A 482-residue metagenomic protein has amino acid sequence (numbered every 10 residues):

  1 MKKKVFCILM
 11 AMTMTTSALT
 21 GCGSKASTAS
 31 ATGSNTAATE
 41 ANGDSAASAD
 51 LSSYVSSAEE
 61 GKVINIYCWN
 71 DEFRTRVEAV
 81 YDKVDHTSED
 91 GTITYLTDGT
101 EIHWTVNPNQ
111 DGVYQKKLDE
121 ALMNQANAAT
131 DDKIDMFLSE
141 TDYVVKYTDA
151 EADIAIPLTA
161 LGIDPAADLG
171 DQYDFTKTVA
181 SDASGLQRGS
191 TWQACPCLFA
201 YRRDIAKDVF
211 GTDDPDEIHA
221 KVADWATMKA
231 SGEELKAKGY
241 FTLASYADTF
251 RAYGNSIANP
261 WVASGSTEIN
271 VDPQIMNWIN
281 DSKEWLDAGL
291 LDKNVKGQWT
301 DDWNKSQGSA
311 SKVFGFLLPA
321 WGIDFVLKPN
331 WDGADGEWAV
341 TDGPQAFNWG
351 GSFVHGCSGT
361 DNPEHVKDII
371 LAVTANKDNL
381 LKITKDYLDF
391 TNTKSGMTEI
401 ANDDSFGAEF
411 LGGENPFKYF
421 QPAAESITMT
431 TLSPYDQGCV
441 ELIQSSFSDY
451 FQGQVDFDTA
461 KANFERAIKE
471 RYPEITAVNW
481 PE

Functional and structural regions predicted by a protein language model:
C7-I8, C22-V145, H365, V455-E482: Conserved N-terminal structural module of periplasmic/extracytoplasmic solute-binding proteins
S17-G21: C-terminal motif of bacterial Sec signal peptides marking the signal peptidase cleavage site
E40-V55, G112, A126, T130 (+5 more regions): Hinge/lid segment of periplasmic solute-binding proteins
K62, D98, M123, G185 (+3 more regions): Extracytoplasmic/periplasmic substrate-recognition and gating elements
V113-K117, A121, Y240, S245-D248 (+3 more regions): Extracytoplasmic ligand-binding clamshell segments of periplasmic binding protein
Q115-K133, F137, D149-A150, A206 (+4 more regions): Short helices/loops that flank or line small-molecule/ion binding pockets
T159-G170, T178-T249, V262-K296, S358-E364 (+1 more regions): Helix-loop-helix "hinge/cap" segment bordering the ligand-binding cleft or interdomain interface
T384-D449, A477-E482: Long, aromatic- and glycine/proline-rich binding clefts that accommodate carbohydrate-like moieties
